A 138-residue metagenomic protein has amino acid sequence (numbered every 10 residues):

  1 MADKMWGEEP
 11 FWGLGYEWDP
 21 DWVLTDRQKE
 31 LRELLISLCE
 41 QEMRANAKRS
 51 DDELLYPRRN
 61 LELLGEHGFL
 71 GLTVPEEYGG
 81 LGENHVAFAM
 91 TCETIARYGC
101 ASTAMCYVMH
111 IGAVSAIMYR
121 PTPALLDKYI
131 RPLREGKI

Functional and structural regions predicted by a protein language model:
M1-R27: Intrinsic disorder at enzyme termini
A2-G7, S37-E40, G68, E76: Alpha-helix capping/hinge segments and adjacent helical runs
T25, K29, R131-R134: Short alpha-helical segments used as structural interaction elements across diverse proteins
R27-Q41: A non-catalytic, amphipathic alpha-helix used as a structural packing/dimerization or gating element in enzyme scaffolds
R44, K48-I138: Glycine-rich flavin
